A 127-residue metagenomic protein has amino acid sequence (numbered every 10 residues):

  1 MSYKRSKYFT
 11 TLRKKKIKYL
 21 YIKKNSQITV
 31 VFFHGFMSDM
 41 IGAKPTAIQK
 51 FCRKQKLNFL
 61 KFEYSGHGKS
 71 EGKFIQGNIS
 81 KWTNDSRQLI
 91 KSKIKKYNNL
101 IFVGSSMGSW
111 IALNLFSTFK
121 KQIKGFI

Functional and structural regions predicted by a protein language model:
M1-N25: N-terminal cap/lid segment of alpha/beta-hydrolase-fold proteins
Q27-G35: Short beta-strand element of the alpha/beta-hydrolase
M37-A43: Short substrate-entry loop that stabilizes the transition state in hydrolases
P45, Q49-E71: Conserved alpha/beta-hydrolase
G68-K96: Catalytic nucleophile-loop/oxyanion-hole region of alpha/beta-hydrolase and closely related hydrolase-like folds
G104-A112: Gly/Ala-rich beta-loop-alpha elbow adjacent to hydrolase catalytic centers
N114-T118: Active-site signature of alpha/beta-hydrolase-fold catalytic machinery across serine- and Asp/Cys-nucleophile hydrolases
K121-I127: A conserved short beta-strand
